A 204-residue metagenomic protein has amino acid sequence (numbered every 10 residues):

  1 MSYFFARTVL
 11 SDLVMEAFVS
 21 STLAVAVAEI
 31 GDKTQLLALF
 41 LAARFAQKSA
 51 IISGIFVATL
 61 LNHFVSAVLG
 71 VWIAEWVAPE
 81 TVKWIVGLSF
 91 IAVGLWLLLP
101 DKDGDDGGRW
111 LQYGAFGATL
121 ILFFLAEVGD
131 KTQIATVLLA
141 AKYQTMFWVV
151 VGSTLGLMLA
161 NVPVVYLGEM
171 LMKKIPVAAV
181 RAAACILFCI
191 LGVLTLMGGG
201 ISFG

Functional and structural regions predicted by a protein language model:
F5-E75, A135-G156: Juxtamembrane transmembrane-helix termini in multi-pass membrane transport proteins
T8, V14, G108-Q133: Selected transmembrane alpha-helices and immediately adjacent juxtamembrane segments of polytopic inner-membrane
A26, I30, L60-L61, L95 (+3 more regions): Hydrophobic/aromatic residues within the transmembrane alpha-helices of Major Facilitator Superfamily
A46-A115, P163-K174, A183-I186, V193: Membrane helix-loop-helix hairpins that form the core translocation module of multi-pass transporters
L155-V164: Hydrophobic alpha-helical transmembrane segments of multi-pass membrane transport proteins, especially secondary
V193-G204: Juxtamembrane boundary at the C-terminal end of a transmembrane helix
